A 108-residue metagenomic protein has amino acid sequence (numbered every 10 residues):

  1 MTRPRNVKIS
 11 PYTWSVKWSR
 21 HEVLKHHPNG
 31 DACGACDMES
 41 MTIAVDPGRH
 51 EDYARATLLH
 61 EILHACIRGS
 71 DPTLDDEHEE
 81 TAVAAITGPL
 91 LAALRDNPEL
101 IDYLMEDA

Functional and structural regions predicted by a protein language model:
M1-Y53, G69-A108: Metalloprotease/metallohydrolase-associated module, dominated by Zn2+-dependent proteases
A56-R68: Active-site recognition of the HExxH zinc-binding catalytic motif
